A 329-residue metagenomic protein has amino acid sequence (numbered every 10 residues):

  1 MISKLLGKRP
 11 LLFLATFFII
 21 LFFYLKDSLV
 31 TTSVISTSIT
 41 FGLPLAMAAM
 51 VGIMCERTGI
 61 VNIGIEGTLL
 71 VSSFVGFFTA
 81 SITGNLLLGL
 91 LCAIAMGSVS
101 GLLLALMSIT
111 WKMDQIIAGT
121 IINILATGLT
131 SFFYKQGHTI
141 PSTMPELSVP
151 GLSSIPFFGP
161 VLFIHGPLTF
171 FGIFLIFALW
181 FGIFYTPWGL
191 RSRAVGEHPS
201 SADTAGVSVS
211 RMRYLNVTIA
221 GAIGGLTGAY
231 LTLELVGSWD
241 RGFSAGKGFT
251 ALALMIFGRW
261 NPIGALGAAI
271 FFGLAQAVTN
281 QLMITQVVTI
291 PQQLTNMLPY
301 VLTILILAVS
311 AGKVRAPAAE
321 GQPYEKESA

Functional and structural regions predicted by a protein language model:
M1-I19, E197-R211, L282-A329: Cytosolic-side transmembrane-helix boundaries in multi-pass membrane proteins
M1-M47, V75, L87: Membrane-interfacial amphipathic/re-entrant helices at transmembrane-helix boundaries
I2-L6, R57-V61, S100-S153, A245-G246 (+1 more regions): Short loop segments and helix-boundary regions at transmembrane helix junctions of multi-pass inner-membrane proteins
D27-T37, I183, A220-A253, V287-I290 (+1 more regions): Inter-helical junctions in multi-pass inner-membrane proteins, predominant in energy-converting antiporter-like
S33-I82, L90, V99-I116, I256-R259: Single transmembrane alpha-helix segments in multi-pass membrane proteins
T83-T127, F174, A178, F271 (+1 more regions): Alpha-helical transmembrane segments within multi-pass membrane transporters and channels
A126-Y185, Q286-T295, G321-A329: Transmembrane helix-bundle core of multi-pass membrane transporters and related energy-transducing complexes
V161-W239, P262: Helix-loop-helix "hairpin" substructures at the membrane interface of multi-pass membrane proteins
